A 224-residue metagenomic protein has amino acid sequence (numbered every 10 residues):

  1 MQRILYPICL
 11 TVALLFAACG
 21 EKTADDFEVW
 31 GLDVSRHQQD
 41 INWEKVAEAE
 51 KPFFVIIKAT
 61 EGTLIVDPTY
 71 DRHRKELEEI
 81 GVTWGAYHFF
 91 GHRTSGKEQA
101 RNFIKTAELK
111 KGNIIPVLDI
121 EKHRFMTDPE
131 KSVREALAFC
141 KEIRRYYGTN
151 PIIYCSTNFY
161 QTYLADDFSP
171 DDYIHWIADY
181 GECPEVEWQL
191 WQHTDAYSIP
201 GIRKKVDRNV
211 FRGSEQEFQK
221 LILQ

Functional and structural regions predicted by a protein language model:
Q2-L10: Sec-dependent signal peptide recognition, specifically the positively charged N-region followed immediately by
F16-A18: C-terminal motif of bacterial Sec signal peptides marking the signal peptidase cleavage site
T23-R36, D40, D166-Q224: Functionally critical loop-and-helix segments that line ligand-binding/catalytic clefts of soluble enzyme domains
A24-I41, A47, I57-T149: Substrate-binding cleft of extracellular glycoside hydrolase catalytic domains
G85-Y87, V117, I152-Y154, W176 (+1 more regions): Structural detector of well-ordered beta-strand residues that form the stable sheet scaffold of enzyme domains
S95-G96, F159-F168: Glycine-rich, charge-decorated loop segments at or immediately adjacent to ligand/cofactor-binding or catalytic sites
I104-F125, L164-W188: Structural recognition of alpha->loop->beta junctions
G148-Q161: Aromatic-lined carbohydrate-recognition surfaces of secreted/lumenal glycan-active proteins
